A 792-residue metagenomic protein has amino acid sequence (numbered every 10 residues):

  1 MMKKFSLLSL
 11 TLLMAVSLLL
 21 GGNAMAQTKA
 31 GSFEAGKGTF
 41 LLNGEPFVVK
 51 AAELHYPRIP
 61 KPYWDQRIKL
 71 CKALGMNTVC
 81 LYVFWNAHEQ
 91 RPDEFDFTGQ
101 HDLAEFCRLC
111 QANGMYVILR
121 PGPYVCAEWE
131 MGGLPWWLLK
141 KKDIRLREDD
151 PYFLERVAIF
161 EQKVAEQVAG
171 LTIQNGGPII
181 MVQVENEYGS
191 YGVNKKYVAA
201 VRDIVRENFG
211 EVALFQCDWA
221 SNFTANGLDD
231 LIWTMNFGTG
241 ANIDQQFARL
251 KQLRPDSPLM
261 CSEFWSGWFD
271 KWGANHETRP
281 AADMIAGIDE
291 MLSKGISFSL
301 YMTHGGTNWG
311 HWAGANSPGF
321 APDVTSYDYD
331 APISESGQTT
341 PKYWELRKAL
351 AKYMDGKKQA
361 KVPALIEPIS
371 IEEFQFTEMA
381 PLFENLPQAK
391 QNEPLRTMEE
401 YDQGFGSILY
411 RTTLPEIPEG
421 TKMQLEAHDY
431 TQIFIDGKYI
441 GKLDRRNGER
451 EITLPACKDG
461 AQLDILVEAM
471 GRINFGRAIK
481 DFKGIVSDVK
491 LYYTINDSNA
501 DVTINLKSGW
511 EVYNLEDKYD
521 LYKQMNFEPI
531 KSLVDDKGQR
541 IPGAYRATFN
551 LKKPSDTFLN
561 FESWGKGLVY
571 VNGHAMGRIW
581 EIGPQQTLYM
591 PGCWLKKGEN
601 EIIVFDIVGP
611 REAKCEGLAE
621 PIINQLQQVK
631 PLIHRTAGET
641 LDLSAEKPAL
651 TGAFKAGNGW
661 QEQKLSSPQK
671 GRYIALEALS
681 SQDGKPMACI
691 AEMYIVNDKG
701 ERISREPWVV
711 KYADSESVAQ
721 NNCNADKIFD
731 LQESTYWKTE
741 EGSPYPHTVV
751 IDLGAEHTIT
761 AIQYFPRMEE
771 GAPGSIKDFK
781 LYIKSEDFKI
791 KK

Functional and structural regions predicted by a protein language model:
M25-T78, R108: N-terminal carbohydrate-binding accessory modules
S32, L42, P62-R67, C71 (+8 more regions): Extended carbohydrate-recognition surfaces in non-catalytic/accessory domains of CAZymes and lectin-like proteins
W64-E130, R202-E207, V212: Aromatic-lined substrate-binding rim segments of carbohydrate-active enzymes
F153-L228: Active-site neighborhood of glycoside hydrolase catalytic domains
E207-N208, G240-S334, Q338-P341: Catalytic-core region of carbohydrate-active enzymes that cleave or remodel glycosidic bonds
E419-F434, L463, F549-N572, I579-W580 (+1 more regions): Aromatic-lined ligand-binding clefts that engage carbohydrates, nucleic acids, or primary amines
I465-G471, V604-P610, E677-G684, R767: Short beta-strand-plus-loop segments that form exposed binding edges in beta-rich domains
M576, T640-K647, F654-K792: Aromatic, loop-rich ligand-recognition surfaces of beta-strand-rich domains
